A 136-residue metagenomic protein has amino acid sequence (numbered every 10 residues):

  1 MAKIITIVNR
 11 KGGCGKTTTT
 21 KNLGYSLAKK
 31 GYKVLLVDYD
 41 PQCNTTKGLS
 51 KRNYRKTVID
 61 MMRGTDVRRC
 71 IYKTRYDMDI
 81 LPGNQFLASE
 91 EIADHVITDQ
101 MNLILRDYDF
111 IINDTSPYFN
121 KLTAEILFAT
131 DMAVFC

Functional and structural regions predicted by a protein language model:
M1-C136: P-loop NTP-binding core
